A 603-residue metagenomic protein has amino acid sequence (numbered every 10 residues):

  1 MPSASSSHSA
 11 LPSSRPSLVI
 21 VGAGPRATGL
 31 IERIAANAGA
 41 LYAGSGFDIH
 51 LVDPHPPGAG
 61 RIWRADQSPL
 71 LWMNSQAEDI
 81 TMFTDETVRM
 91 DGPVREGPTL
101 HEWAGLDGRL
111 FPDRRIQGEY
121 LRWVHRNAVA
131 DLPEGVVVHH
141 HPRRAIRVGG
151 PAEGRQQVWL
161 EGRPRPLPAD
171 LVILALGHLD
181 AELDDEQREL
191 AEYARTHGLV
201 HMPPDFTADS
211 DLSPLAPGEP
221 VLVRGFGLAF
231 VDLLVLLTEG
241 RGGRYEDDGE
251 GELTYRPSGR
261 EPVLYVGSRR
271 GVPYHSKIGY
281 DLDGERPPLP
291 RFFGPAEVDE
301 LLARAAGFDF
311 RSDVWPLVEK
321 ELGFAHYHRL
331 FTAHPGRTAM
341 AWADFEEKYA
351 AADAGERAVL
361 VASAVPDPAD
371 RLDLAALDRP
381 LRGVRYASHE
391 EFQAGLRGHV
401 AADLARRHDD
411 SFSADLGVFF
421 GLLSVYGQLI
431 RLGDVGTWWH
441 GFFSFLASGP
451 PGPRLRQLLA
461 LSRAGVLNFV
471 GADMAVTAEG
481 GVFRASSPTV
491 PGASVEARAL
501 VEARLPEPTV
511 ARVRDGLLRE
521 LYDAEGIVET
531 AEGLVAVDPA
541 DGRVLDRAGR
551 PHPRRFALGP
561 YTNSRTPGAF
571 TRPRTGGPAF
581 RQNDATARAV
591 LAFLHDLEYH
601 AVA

Functional and structural regions predicted by a protein language model:
P2-R64, L106-F593, A603: Flavin (primarily FAD) cofactor-binding/catalytic cores of flavoenzymes
S14, S68-P69, T81, V94 (+1 more regions): Short, intrinsically disordered low-complexity segments
P56-T84, I278-G279: Conserved N-terminal glycine-rich FAD pyrophosphate-binding loop of Rossmann-like flavoproteins
M82-R122: Conserved N-terminal/central alpha/beta ligand/cofactor-binding core
